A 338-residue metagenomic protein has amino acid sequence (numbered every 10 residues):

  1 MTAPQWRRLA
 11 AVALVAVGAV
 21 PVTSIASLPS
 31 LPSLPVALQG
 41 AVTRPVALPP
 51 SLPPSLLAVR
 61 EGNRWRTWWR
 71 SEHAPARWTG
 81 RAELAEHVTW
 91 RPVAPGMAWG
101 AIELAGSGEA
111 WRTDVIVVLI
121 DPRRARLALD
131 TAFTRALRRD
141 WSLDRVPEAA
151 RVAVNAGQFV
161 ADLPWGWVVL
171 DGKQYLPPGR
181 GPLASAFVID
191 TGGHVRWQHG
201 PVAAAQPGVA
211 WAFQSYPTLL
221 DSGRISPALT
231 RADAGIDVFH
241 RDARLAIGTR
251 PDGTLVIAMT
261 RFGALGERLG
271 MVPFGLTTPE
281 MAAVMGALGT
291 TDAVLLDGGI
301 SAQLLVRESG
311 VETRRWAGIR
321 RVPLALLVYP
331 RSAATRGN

Functional and structural regions predicted by a protein language model:
M1-W6: Short, Lys/Arg-rich N-terminal segment immediately upstream of the first membrane anchor
R7-R180, S185-A186, R196: Zymogen propeptides
I116, A184-A186, P217, L245 (+1 more regions): Small-molecule pocket liners
D121-R123, V188-H194, S222, T249-G253 (+2 more regions): Short acidic-glycine loop/turn motifs at beta-strand connectors
A132-R138, P201-Q206, M259-L265: Short, solvent-exposed aromatic-acidic interface loops
R138-S142, A205-A210, G266-F274: A short, polar/proline- and glycine-enriched secondary-structure boundary/capping micro-motif
G157-F239: Active-site-adjacent helix-turn-beta-strand microarchitecture at beta-sheet edges that either contains or buttresses
L163-G181, D233-N338: Conserved, well-ordered active-site substructure
